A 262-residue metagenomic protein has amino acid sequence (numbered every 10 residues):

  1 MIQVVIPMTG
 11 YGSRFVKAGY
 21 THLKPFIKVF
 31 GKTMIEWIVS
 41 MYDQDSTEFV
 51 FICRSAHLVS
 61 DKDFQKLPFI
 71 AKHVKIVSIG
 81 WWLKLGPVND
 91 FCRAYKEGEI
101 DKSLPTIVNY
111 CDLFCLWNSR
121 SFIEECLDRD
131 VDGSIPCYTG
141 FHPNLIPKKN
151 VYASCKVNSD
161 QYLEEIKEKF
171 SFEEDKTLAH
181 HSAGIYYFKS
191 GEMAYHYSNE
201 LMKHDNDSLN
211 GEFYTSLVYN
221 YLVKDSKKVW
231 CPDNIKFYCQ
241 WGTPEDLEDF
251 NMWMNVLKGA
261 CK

Functional and structural regions predicted by a protein language model:
I2-I6, R14-V16, Y20, K28 (+2 more regions): Conserved N-terminal catalytic core of the sugar/cofactor nucleotidyltransferase
V4, T177-K262: Conserved alpha/beta core of the MobA/IspD/sugar-nucleotide pyrophosphorylase nucleotidyltransferase superfamily
Y11-K17, A194-Y197: Short acidic/His/Gly/Ser-rich catalytic and metal-binding motifs that mark active-site loops of diverse hydrolases
F26, C155-V157, C231: A structural signal for short hydrophobic beta-strand segments in well-ordered beta-sheet cores
S46-T47, S103, D130-V131, S226-K227: Short, high-confidence coil segments that cap the C-terminus of an alpha-helix and link into the following beta-strand
C92-R93, S121-F122, L217-V218, D249: Alpha-helical elements of Rossmann-like donor-binding domains used by nucleotide-donor carbohydrate transfer enzymes
Y110-F114: The conserved acidic donor/metal-binding loop of glycosyltransferases
L116-L201: Conserved core of the sugar-phosphate nucleotidyltransferase
